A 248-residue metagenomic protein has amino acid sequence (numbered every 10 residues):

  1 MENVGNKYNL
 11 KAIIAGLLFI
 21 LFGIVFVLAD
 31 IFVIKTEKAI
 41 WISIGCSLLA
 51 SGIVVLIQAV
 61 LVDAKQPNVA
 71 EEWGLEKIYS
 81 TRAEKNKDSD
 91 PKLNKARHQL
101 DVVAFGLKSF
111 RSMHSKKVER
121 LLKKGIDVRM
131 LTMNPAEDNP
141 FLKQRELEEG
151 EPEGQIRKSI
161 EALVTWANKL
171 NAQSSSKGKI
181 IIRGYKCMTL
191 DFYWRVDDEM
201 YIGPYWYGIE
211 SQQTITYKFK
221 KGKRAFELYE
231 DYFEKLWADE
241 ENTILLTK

Functional and structural regions predicted by a protein language model:
M1-I20: Juxtamembrane interface helix immediately N-terminal to a transmembrane segment
V25-K35: Juxtamembrane "helix-exit" motif on the non-cytosolic side of transmembrane helices
E37-V69: Transmembrane alpha-helices and immediately adjacent membrane-cytoplasm interface residues in multi-pass integral
V60-K143, E230, E234-N242: PLD-like (HKD) phosphodiesterase/transphosphatidyltransferase domain
E76-A83, E161, I182-K186, K221: Short acidic-hydrophobic, aromatic-tinged amphipathic segments that line or gate anion-handling sites
F141-D191: HKD-type phospholipase D/PLD-like phosphodiesterase module
G178-Y217: HKD (HxKxxxxD) catalytic microenvironment of the phospholipase D
I202, W206-K248: Signature of lipid phosphatidyltransferase scaffolds
